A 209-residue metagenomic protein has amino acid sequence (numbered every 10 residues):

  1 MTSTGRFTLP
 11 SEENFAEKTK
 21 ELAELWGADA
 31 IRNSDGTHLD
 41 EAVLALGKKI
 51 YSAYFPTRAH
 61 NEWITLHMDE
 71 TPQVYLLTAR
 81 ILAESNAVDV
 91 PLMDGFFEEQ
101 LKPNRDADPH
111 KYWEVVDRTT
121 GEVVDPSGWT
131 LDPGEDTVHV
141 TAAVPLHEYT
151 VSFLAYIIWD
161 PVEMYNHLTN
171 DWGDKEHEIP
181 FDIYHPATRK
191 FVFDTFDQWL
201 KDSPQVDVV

Functional and structural regions predicted by a protein language model:
M1-G5: Transmembrane beta-strand segments of Gram-negative outer membrane beta-barrel proteins
F7-F191, D202: Acidic/aromatic-lined carbohydrate-recognition and catalytic surfaces of CAZymes acting on diverse glycans
V206-V209: Active-site regions of oxyanion-processing enzymes, predominantly non-cytosolic
